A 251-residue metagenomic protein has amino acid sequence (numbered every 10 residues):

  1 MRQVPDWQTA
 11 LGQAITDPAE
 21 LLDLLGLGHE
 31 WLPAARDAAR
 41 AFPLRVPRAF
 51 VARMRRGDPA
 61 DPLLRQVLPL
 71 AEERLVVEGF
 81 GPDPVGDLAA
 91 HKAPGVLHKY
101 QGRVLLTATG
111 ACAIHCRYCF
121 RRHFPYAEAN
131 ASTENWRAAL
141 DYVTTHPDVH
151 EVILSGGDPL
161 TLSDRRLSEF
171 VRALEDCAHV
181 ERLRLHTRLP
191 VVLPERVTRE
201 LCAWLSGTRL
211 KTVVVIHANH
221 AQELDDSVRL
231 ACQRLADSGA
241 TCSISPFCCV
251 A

Functional and structural regions predicted by a protein language model:
M1-H98: Flexible, acidic/Gly-rich N-terminal and inter-domain linker regions that tether and position cofactor-handling modules
H91-G95, R103-T107, R137-T144: Short, charged beta->alpha transition segments
G95, A129-N130, T144, E223: Domain-level signature for proteins that mediate thiol-based redox and metal-cofactor handling
H98-T133, L185: Canonical Radical SAM [4Fe-4S] cluster-binding loop centered on the CxxxCxxC motif and its immediate flanking residues
L106-T107, V152-L154, D158-L160: Conserved catalytic-core segments centered on acid/base and nucleophilic motifs
F124, G157, R188: Flexible loop residues that form catalytic and substrate-binding hotspots at small-molecule/glycan-binding clefts
R137-E151, L160-A251: Conserved AdoMet/S-adenosylmethionine-binding subsite of the radical SAM
